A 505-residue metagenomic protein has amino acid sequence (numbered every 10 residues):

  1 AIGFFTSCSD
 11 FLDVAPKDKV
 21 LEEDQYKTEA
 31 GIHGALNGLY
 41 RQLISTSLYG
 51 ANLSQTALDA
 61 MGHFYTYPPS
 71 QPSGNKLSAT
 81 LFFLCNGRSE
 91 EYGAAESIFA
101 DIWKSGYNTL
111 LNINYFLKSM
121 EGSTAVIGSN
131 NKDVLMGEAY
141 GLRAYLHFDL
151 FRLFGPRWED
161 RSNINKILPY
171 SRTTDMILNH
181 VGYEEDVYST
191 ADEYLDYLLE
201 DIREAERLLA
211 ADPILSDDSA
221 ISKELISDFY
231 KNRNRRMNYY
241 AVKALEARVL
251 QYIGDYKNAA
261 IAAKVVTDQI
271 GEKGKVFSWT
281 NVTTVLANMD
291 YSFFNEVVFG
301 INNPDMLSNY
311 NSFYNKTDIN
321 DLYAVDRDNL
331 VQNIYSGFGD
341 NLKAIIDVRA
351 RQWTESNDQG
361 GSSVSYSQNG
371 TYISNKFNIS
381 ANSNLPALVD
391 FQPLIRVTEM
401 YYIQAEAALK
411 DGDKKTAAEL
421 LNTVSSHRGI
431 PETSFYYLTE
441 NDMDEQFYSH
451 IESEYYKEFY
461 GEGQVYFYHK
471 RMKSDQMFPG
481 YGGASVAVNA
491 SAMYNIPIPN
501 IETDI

Functional and structural regions predicted by a protein language model:
A1-T6: Sec-dependent bacterial lipoprotein signal peptides
C8-H63, N303, A418, S474-I505: Membrane-proximal, proline-rich intrinsically disordered regions
S54-T56, A211, R235-M237, Q251-P393 (+8 more regions): Hydrophobic-face positions in mid-chain alpha helices that act as interaction patches
S78-F154, E184-D192, R207-L209, L385-Q392 (+3 more regions): Conserved, well-structured interaction surfaces
L110-I113, L195, I202, A263 (+2 more regions): Inward-facing hydrophobic residues that define packing positions of alpha-helical scaffold repeats
